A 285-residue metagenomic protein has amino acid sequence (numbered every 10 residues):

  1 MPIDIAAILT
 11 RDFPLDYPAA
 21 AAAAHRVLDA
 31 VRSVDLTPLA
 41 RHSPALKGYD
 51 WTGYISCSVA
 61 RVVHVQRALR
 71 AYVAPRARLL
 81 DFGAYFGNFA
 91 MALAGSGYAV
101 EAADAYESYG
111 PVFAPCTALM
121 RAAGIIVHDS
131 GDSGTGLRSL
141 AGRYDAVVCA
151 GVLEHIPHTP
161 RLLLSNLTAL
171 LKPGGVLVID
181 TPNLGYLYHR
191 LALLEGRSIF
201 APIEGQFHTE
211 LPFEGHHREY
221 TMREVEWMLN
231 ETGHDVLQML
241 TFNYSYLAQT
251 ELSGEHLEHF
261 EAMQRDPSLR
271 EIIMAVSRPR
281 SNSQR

Functional and structural regions predicted by a protein language model:
D4-A6, D12-F13, A20, L39-T52 (+9 more regions): S-adenosyl-L-methionine-dependent methyltransferase catalytic module, highlighting the catalytic core
A22-R41: Active-site hotspot residues in diverse enzymes, especially metal/ion-binding acidic/histidine motifs
C57-R76: Conserved alpha-helix/loop element of class I SAM-dependent methyltransferases that forms part of the SAM/SAH-binding
R76, Y144-D145: Local beta-strand N-terminus motif with an aromatic residue
R76-Y85: Conserved class I S-adenosyl-L-methionine
F86-Y98: Conserved SAM-binding loop of SAM-dependent methyltransferases across substrates and taxa, primarily the Class I
A99-A105: Conserved SAM-binding motif I beta-strand of class I
